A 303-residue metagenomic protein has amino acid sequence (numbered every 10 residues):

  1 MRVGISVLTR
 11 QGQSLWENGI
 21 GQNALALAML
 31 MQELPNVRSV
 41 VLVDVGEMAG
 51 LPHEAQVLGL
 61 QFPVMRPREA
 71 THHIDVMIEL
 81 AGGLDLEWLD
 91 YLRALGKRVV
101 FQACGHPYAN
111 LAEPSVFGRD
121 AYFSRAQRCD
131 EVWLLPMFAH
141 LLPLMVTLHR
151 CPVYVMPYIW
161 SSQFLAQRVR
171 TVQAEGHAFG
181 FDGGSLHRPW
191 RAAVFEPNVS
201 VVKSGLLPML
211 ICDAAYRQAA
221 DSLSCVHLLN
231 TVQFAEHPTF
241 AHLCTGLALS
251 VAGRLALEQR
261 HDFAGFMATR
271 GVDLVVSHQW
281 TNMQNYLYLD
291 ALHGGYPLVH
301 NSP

Functional and structural regions predicted by a protein language model:
M1-G4, L8-T9, H73-I74, D182-A192: A short, charged/proline- and glycine-enriched loop that marks the coil->beta-strand transition at the N-terminal
S6-R10, A24-R128, H140-L141, A256-F266 (+2 more regions): Extended catalytic core of nucleotide-activated donor transferases of GT-like folds
W16-N23, A139-G253: Conserved catalytic-core segment of nucleotide-activated headgroup transferases in glycan assembly
S39-V45, L134, S224-Q233: Short internal beta-strands
E87-L92, L207, L287-D290: A short acidic, amphipathic alpha-helical/loop segment
V99-G105, L135, V299-N301: Generic beta-sheet signal
G246-M267, N282-Q284: Conserved active-site histidine-acidic residue motif and adjacent donor-binding/catalytic loop of glycosyltransferases
G271-P303: Catalytic binding pocket for nucleotide-activated donors in carbohydrate/polymer assembly enzymes
